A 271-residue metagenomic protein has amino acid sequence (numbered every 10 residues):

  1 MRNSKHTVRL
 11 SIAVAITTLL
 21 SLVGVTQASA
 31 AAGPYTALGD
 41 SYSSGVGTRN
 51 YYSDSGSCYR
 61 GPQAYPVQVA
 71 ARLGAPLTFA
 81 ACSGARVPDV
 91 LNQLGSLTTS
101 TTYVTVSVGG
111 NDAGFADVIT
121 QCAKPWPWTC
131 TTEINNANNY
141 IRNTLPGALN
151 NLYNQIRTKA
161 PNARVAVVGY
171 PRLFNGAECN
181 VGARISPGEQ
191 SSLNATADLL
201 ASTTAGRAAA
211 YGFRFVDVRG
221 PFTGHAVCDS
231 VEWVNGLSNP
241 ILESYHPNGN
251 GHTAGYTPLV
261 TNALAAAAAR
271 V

Functional and structural regions predicted by a protein language model:
M1-A31: Secretory targeting and sorting signals
G24-T36, D89-T105, N150-R164, T261-A268: Short amphipathic alpha-helices and their capping/turn segments at secondary-structure boundaries
S29-S83: Serine-esterase "nucleophile elbow" of acetyl-processing enzymes
P34-G39, S43-G45, P76-A81, T102-S107 (+3 more regions): Structural recognition of the beta-strand scaffold that forms the well-ordered cores of secreted hydrolase catalytic
D54-Q63, W128-T144, P187-D198, L242-S244: A short acidic, glycine-rich active-site loop that binds or catalyzes chemistry on phosphate/adenosine moieties
Q68-P76, G147-R164, L199-V216: A structural motif corresponding to the C-terminal end of an alpha-helix and its immediate exit/capping segment
D89-I141: Oxyanion-hole/transition-state-stabilizing segment in secreted/luminal serine hydrolases and related acyltransferases
P171-V271: Catalytic His-Asp segment of secreted/periplasmic serine-dependent ester chemistry enzymes
